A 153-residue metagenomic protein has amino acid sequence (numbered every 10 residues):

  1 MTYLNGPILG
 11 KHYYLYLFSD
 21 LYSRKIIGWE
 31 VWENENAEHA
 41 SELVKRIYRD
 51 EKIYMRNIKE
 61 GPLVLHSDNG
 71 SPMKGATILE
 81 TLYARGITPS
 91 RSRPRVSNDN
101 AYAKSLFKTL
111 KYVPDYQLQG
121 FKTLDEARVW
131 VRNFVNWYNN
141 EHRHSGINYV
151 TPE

Functional and structural regions predicted by a protein language model:
M1-E153: Charged DNA-binding/catalytic regions of mobile-element recombinases
